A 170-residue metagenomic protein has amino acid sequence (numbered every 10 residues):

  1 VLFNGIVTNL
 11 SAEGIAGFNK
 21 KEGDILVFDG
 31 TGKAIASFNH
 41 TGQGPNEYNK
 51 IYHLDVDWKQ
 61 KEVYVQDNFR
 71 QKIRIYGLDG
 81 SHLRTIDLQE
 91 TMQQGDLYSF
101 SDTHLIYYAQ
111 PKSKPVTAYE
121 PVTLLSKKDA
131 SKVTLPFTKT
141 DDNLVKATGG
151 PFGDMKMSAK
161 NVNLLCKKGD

Functional and structural regions predicted by a protein language model:
V1-D170: Eukaryotic scaffold repeat domains enriched in small/polar residues
